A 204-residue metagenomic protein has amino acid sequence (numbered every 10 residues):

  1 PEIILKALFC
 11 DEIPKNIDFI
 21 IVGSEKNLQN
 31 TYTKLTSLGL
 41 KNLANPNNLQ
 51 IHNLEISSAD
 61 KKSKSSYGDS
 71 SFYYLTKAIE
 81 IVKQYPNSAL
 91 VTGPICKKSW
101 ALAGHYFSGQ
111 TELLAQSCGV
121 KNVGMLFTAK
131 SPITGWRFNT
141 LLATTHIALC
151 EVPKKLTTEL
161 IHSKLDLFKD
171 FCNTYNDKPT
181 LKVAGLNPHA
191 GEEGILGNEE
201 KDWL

Functional and structural regions predicted by a protein language model:
P1-D202: Anion-binding alpha/beta catalytic cores of soluble intermediary-metabolism enzymes, centered on
